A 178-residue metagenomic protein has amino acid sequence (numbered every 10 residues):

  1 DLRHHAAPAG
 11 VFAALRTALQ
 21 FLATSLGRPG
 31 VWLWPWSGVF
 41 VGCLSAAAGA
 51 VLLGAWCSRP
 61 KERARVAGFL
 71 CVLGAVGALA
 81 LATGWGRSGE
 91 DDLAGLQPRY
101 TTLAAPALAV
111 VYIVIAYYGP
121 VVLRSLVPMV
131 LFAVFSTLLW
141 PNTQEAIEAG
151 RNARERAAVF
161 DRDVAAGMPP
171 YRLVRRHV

Functional and structural regions predicted by a protein language model:
D1, G54-S58, I113-Y117: Hydrophobic alpha-helical transmembrane segments
D1-A23, R87-Q97, A149-F160: Extracytoplasmic catalytic-loop and juxtamembrane helix elements of membrane-embedded, polyprenol/dolichol-linked
H5-A6, P29-L44, A48-V66, V122-V178: Intrinsically disordered, polar/acidic, low-complexity terminal segments
P8-T17, F21, W32-A46, P98-A105: Alpha-helical transmembrane segments of polytopic membrane proteins
L22, L93-Y117: Hydrophobic/aromatic-rich transmembrane helices and adjacent perimembrane loops
P60-R87: Transmembrane alpha-helix segments characteristic of polytopic inner-membrane glycan-assembly/cell-envelope
C71-A78, L103-I113, V127-T137: Hydrophobic membrane-spanning alpha-helices of multi-pass integral membrane proteins
